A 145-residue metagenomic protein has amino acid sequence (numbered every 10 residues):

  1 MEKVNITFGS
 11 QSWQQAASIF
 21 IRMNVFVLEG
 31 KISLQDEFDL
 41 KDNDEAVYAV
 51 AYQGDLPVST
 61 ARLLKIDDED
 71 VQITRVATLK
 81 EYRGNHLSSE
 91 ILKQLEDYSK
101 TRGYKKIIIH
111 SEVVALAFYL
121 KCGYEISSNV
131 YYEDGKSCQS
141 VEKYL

Functional and structural regions predicted by a protein language model:
M1-E37, K41-N43, Y48, Q53: Short amphipathic alpha-helix that is part of the acyltransferase structural core
R22, Y119, Y124: Conserved active-site tyrosine of GNAT-family acetyltransferases
V50, L56-L64, D70-A77: Conserved beta-strand in the GNAT
K65-T74, R83, E133-C138: A conserved beta-turn-beta hairpin within the catalytic core of GNAT-like acetyltransferases that forms part
L79-E81: Active-site acidic-Proline motif in GNAT/NAT acetyltransferases
G84-D97: Conserved acetyl-CoA-binding loop-helix of GNAT-fold acetyltransferases
L92, S99-E112: Conserved GNAT acetyl-CoA-binding A-motif
H110, E125-V141: Conserved catalytic-core motifs of GNAT/GCN5-like acyltransferases
